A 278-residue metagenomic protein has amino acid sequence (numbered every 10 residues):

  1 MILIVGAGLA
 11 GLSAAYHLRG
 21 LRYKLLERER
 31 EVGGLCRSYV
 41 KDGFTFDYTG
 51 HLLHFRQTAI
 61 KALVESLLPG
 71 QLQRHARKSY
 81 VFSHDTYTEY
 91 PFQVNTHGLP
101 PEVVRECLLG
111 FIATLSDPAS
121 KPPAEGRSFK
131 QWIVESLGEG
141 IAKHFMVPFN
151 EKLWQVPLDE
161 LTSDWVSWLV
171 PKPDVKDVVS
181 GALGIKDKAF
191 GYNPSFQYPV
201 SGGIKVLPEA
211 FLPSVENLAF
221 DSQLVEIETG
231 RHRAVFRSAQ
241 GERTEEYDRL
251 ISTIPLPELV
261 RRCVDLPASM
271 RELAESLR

Functional and structural regions predicted by a protein language model:
M1-L25: N-terminal Rossmann-like FAD-binding beta1-loop-alpha1 element of flavoenzymes
L9, D221-V225, S238-A239: Conserved SAM/SAH-binding loop
G11, V32, G140, E226 (+1 more regions): Glycine-rich nucleotide phosphate-binding loop and flanking beta-alpha elements of Rossmann-like dinucleotide-binding
R19-V40: Glycine-rich FAD pyrophosphate-binding loop
G33, T229, S238-R278: Central helical "cap/lid" subdomain
V40, F82, A219, V235-R237: A general beta-strand register signal
D42-K121: Dinucleotide-binding Rossmann-like beta1-alpha1 core, especially the glycine-rich loop that anchors the ADP
T86, T96-H97, V104-H232, E246 (+1 more regions): Active-site/ligand-binding neighborhood in enzyme catalytic cores
